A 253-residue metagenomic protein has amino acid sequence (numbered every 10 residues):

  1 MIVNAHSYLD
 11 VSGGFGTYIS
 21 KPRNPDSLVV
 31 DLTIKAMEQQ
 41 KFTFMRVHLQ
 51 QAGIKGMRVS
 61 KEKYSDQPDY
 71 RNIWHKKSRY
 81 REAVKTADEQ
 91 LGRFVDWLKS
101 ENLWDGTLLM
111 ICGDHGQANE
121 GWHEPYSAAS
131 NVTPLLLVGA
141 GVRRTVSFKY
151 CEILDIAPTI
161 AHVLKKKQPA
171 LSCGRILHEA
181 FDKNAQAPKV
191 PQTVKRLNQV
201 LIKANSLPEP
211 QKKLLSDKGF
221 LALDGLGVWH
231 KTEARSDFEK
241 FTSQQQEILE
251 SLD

Functional and structural regions predicted by a protein language model:
M1-Q40, H162, I176-A180: Active-site-proximal alpha/beta segments of enzymes that process anionic O-linked groups
M1-V3, T43-H48, L109-I111, P134-L137 (+1 more regions): Structural recognition of the beta-strand scaffold that forms the well-ordered cores of secreted hydrolase catalytic
A5-L9, Q50-K55, D114-A118, G141-R143: Solvent-exposed loop/turn segments at secondary-structure junctions within structured extracellular/periplasmic domains
A5-S7, E38-T86: Active-site His/acidic residue clusters
V11-S12, M57-S60, G121-E124: Short, solvent-exposed loop/turn and secondary-structure capping segments
P25-T33, K41-T43, Q51, K76 (+5 more regions): Stable alpha-helical elements in mature extracytoplasmic
Q39-M45, L103-L109, A140-V142: Loop/turn elements at helix/coil->beta-strand transitions in domains of secreted/extracellular proteins
D96-W104, A118-Y126, T133, G139-D253: Membrane-interface soluble catalytic domains
